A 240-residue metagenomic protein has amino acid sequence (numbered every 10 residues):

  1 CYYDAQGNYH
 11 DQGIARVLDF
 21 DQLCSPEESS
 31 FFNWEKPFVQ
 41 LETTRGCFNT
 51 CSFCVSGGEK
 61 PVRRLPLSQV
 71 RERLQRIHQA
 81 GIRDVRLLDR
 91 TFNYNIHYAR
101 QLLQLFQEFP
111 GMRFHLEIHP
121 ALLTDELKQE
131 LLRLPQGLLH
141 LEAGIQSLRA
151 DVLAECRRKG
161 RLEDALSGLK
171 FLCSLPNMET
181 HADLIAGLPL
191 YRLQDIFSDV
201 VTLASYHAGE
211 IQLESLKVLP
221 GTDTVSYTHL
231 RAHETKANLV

Functional and structural regions predicted by a protein language model:
C1-D19: Glycine-rich beta-alpha loop elements in corrinoid/cobalamin-binding modules across cobalamin-dependent enzymes
C24-F171, A186: Radical SAM [4Fe-4S] cluster-binding motif and immediate context
L190-A204: Catalytic cores of alpha/beta
A208-G209, E214-L216: C-terminal compact regulatory domains
D223-Y227: Aromatic- and acidic-residue-enriched segments that line the glycan-binding/catalytic groove of carbohydrate-active
T228-T235: Conserved small/polar residues in nucleotide/adenosyl-binding loops
